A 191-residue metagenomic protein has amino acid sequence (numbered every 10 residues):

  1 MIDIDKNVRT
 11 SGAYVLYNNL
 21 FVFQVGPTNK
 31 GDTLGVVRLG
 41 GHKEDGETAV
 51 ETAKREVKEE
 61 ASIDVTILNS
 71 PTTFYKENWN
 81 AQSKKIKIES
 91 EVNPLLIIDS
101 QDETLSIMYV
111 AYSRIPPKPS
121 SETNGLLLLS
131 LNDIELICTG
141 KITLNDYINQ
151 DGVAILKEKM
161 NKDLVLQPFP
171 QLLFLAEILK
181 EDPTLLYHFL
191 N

Functional and structural regions predicted by a protein language model:
M1-L39, V65-N69: N-terminal strand-loop-strand
G31-L34, W79, Q101-N191: Nudix hydrolase/Nudix homology domain
G35, G46-E47: N-terminal "first-domain core" detector
L39-D45: Short histidine-centered catalytic/ligand-binding loop motif
K43, K58-A61: Extended cationic-aromatic binding surfaces that line active-site or macromolecule-binding grooves and engage
V50: A short mixed-secondary-structure module that forms the rim of ligand-binding clefts
S62-P116: Active-site segment of metal-dependent pyrophosphate-handling enzymes, primarily the Nudix hydrolase catalytic core
